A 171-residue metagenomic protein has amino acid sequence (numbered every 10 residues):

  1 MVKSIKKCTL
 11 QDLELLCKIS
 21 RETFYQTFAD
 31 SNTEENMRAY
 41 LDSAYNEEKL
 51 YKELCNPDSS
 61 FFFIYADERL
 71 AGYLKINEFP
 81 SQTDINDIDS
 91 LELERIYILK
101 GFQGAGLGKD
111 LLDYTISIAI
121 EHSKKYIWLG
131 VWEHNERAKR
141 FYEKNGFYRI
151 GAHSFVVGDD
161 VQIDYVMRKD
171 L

Functional and structural regions predicted by a protein language model:
K3, K7-L13, K18-D30, R38-G101 (+4 more regions): Acetyl-CoA-dependent GNAT
D87-L91, K125-K139, E143-N145, G151-L171: C-terminal "cap" of GNAT-fold acetyltransferases
Y97, F147-Y148: Short acidic-aromatic loop segments in the C-terminal HATPase_c
L99-G101, A105, E133-H134: Active-site acidic-Proline motif in GNAT/NAT acetyltransferases
G104-S117, R140-K144: Conserved acetyl-CoA-binding loop-helix of GNAT-fold acetyltransferases
A105, H122-K125: Short coil/turn segments at alpha/beta junctions that flank glycine-rich nucleotide-binding fingerprints
